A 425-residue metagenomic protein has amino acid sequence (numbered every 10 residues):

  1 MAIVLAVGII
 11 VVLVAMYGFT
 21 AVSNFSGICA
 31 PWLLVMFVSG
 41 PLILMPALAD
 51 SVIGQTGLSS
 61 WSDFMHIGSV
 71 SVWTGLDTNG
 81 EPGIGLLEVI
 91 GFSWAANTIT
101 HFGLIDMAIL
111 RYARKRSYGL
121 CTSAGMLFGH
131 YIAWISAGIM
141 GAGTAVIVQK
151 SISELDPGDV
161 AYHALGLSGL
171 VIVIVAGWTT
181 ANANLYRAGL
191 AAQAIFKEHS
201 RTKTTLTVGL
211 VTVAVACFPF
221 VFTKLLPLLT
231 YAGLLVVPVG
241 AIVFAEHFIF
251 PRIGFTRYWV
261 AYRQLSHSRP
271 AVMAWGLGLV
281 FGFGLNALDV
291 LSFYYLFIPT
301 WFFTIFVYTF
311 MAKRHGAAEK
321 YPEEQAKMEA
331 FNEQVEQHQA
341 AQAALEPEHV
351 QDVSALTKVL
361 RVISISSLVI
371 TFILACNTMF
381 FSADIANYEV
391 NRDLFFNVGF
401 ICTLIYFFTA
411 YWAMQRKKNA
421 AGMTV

Functional and structural regions predicted by a protein language model:
M1-I3, T20-A30, E154-S168, A194-T205 (+3 more regions): Transmembrane helix-loop boundary segments of multi-pass membrane transporters
M1-Y17, P31-L42, L87-I105, Y131 (+2 more regions): Transmembrane alpha-helical segments of multi-pass small-molecule transport proteins
I3-L5, D77-F92, V160-A176, V208-V211 (+1 more regions): Select transmembrane alpha-helical segments in multipass membrane proteins
A6-V7, V11-D63, S123-M126, L229-A241 (+1 more regions): Membrane-interface loop-to-helix entry segments
V12-A21, I43-G54, M140-I152, W178-R187 (+5 more regions): Transmembrane helix-loop junctions in multi-pass membrane proteins
Y17-A30, H101-I132, K150-L155, N184-T202 (+1 more regions): Hydrophobic, small-residue-rich membrane helices and short re-entrant helix-turn-helix hairpins that build
L34-L76, E88-G91, A96-T98, A137-A145 (+1 more regions): Hydrophobic alpha-helical segments and their helix-loop junctions in multi-pass secondary transporters
V243-M311, A318-I370, M423-V425: C-terminal membrane-solvent junction of multi-pass transporters and transport-like membrane proteins
